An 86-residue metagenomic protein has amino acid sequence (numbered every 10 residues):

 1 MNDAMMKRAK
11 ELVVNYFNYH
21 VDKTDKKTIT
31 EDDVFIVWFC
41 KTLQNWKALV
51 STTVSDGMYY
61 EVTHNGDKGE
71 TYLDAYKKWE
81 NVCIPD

Functional and structural regions predicted by a protein language model:
M1-D32: Short, non-transmembrane alpha-helical segments in secretory-pathway proteins
N2, N15-N18, N45, N65 (+1 more regions): Detector for Asparagine
F17-N18, I36, C40, K77: Compositionally biased, low-structure terminal segments
T24-D25, W46-K47, I84: Amphipathic alpha-helical interaction segments
D33-E70: Amphipathic, interaction-prone secondary-structure segments
K68-D86: A short, surface-exposed interaction/processing loop segment used at functional sites
